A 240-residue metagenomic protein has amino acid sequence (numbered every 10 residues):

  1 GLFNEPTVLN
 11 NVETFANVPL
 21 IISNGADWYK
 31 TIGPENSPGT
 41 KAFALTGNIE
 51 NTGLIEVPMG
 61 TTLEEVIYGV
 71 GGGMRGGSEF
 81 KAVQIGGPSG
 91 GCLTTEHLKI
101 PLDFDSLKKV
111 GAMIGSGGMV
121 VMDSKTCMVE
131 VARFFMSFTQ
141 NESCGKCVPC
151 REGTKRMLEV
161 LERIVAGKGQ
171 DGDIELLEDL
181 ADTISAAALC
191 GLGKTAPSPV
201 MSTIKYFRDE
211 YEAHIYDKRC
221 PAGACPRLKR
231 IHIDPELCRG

Functional and structural regions predicted by a protein language model:
G1, K99-P235: Ferredoxin-type iron-sulfur electron-transfer modules in oxidoreductases and energy-metabolism complexes
G1-M59: Hydrophobic alpha-helical positions that pack around
N11-V12, N24, L45-N48, V70 (+3 more regions): Fold-independent oxyanion-binding glycine-rich loops and adjacent beta-strand/coil segments at enzyme active sites
S37-N51, V57, L63, P221-G240: C-terminal accessory/binding modules appended to enzymatic or scaffolding proteins
P38, S78, M113-G117: Short, solvent-exposed loop/turn segments at the edges of secondary structure
G60-R75: Short amphipathic, charge-patterned alpha-helical segments
L63-V66, E79, S143, R156-M157 (+1 more regions): Extended, hydrophobic alpha-helical segments in both membrane/secreted and soluble proteins
M74-V110, K205: Terminal amphipathic helices with adjacent charged low-complexity linkers/tails
